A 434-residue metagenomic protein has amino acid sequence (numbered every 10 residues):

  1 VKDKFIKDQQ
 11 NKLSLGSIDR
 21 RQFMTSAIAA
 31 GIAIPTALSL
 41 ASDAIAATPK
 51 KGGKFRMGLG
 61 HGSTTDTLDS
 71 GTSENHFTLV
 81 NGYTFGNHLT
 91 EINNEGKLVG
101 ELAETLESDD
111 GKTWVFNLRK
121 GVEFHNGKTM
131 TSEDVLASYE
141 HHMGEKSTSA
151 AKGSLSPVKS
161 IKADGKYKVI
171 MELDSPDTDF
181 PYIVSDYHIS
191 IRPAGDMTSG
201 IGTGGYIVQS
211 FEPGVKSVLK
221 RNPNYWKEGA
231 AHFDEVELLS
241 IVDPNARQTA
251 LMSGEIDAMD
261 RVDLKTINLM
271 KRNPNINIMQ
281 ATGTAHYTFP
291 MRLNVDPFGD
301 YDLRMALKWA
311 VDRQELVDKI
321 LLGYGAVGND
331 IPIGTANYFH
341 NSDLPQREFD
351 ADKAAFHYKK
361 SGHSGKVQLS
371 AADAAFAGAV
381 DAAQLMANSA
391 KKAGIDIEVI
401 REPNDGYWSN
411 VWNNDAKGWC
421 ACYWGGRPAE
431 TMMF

Functional and structural regions predicted by a protein language model:
V1-Q22, A29-G31: N-terminal secretory signal peptides
G58-D110, E140, I201-T203: N-terminal lobe/hinge region of extracytoplasmic solute-binding protein
H61, P213, N337, A355 (+1 more regions): Ligand/substrate-recognition segments at binding pockets and active sites
Y83, N93-K97, D177-E237, D243-N245 (+2 more regions): Gly/Pro-rich hinge or "lid" segments in bacterial periplasmic/extracellular proteins
E107, T113, N117, A150-P193: Surface-exposed binding/hinge segments that line and control ligand-binding clefts or catalytic entry sites
G205, V327-K360, F376-D381: Structural transition elements
N224-L269, N388, D396: Ligand-site clamp/hinge motif
L269, N294-N337, G378-A382: Periplasmic-binding protein-like
